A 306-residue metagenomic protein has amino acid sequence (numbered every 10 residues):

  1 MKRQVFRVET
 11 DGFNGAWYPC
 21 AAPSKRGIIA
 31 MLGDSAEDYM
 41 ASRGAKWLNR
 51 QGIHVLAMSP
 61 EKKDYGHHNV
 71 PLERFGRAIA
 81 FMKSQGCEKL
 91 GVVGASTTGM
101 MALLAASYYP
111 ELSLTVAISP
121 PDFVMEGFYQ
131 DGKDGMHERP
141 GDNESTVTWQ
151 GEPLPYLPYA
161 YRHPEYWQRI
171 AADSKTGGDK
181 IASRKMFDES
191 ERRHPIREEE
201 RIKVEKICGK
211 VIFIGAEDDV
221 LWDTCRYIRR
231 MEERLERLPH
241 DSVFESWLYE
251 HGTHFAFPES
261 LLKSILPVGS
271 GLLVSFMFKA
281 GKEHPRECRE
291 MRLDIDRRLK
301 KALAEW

Functional and structural regions predicted by a protein language model:
M1-R26, E287: N-terminal cap/lid segment of alpha/beta-hydrolase-fold proteins
K25-G33: Short beta-strand element of the alpha/beta-hydrolase
M40-A57: Short amphipathic alpha-helix adjacent to the substrate-entry channel of hydrolases
S59-G91: Catalytic nucleophile-loop/oxyanion-hole region of alpha/beta-hydrolase and closely related hydrolase-like folds
G99-P110, T115: Short glycine-enriched nucleophile-adjacent loop and the immediately C-terminal alpha-helix near the catalytic center
V116-K203: Accessory cap/linker subdomain of secreted extracellular hydrolases
I207, F213-G215: Short beta-strand/loop motif that positions the catalytic acidic residue of the alpha/beta-hydrolase fold
R229, D241-W306: C-terminal catalytic histidine-bearing segment of alpha/beta-hydrolase fold enzymes
